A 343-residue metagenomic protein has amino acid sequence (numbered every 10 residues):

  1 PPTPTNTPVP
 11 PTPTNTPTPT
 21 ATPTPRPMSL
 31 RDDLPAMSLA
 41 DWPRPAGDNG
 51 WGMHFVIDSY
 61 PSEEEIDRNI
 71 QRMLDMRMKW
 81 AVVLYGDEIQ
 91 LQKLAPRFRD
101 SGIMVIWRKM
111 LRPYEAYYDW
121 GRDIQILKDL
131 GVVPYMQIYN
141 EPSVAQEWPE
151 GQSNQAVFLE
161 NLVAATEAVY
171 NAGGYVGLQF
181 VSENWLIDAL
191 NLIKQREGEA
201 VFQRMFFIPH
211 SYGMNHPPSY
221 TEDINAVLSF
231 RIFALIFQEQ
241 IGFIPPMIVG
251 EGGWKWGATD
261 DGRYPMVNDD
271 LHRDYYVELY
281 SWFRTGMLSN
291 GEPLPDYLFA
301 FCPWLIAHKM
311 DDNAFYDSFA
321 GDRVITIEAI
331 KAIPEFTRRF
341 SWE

Functional and structural regions predicted by a protein language model:
P1-R44, E343: Ser/Thr-rich, Proline-interspersed low-complexity disordered segments
R31-P45, G52-E63, D261-L271, Y275 (+1 more regions): Aromatic-rich peripheral "rim/lid" segments of glycoside hydrolase catalytic domains that contact and position glycan
W51-M53, A81-V83, V105-R108, P134-I138 (+4 more regions): Hydrophobic faces of well-ordered beta-strands that scaffold small-molecule active sites in alpha/beta enzyme cores
D58-M73, A116-L127: Short, acidic/polar
P61-I89, V133: Catalytic domains of carbohydrate-active enzymes, especially glycoside hydrolases
G86, K93-W185: Substrate-binding cleft of extracellular glycoside hydrolase catalytic domains
W107, L190-F230, F243-A258, P303-H308: Aromatic- and acid-rich polysaccharide-binding/catalytic face of secreted or lumenal carbohydrate-active enzymes
Y170-D188, I241-K255, G291-I306: Aromatic-lined carbohydrate-recognition surfaces of secreted/lumenal glycan-active proteins
